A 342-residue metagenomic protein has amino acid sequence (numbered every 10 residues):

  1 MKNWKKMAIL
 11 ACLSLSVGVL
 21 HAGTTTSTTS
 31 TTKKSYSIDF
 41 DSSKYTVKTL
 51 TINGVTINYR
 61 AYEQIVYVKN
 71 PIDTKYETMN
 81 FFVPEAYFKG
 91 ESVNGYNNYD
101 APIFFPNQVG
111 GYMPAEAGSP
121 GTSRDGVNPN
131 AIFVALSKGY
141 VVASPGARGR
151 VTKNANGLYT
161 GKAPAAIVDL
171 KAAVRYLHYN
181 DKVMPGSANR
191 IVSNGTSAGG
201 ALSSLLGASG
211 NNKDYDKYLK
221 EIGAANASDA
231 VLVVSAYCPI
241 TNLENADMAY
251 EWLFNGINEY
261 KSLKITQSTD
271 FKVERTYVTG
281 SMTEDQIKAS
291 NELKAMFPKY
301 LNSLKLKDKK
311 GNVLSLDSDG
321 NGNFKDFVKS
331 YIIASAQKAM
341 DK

Functional and structural regions predicted by a protein language model:
M1-I9: Bacterial N-terminal signal peptides that target proteins for export
L10-G18: Bacterial N-terminal signal peptides
T24-N97: Catalytic-loop region of hydrolases
M79, V93-Y112, E116: Short beta-strand element of the alpha/beta-hydrolase
P106-V168, G207-S209: Cap/lid segment of the alpha/beta-hydrolase catalytic domain
Y159-V183: Alpha/beta-hydrolase active-site loop
Y179-G256: Primarily recognizes the serine-hydrolase "nucleophile elbow" in alpha/beta-hydrolase and SGNH/GDSL folds
Y237-P239, N245-K342: Non-catalytic, alpha-helical, charged scaffold/linker segments that couple or flank catalytic or architectural cores
